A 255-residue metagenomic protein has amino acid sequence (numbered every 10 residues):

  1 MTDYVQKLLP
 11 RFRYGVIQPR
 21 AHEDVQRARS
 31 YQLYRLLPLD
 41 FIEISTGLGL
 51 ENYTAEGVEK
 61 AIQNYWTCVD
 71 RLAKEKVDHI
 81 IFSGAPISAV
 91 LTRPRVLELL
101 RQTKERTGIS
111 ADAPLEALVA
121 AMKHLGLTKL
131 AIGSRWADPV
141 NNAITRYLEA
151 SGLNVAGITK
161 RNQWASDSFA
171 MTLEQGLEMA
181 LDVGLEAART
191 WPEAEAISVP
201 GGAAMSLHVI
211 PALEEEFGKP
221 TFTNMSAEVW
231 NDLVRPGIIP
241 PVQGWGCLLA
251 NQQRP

Functional and structural regions predicted by a protein language model:
M1-T67, W136-Q175: N-terminal glycine-rich anion-binding loop in soluble enzyme alpha/beta folds
I17, D78-S83, A131-S134, E193-G201: Periplasmic-binding protein-like
V69-E116: Glycine/small-residue-rich loop that forms an oxyanion/phosphate-binding "nest" at active or ligand-binding sites
I81-F82, A111-L115, G157-I158, S198-V199 (+1 more regions): General beta-strand structural signal in soluble alpha/beta enzymes
L99-M122, L213-E228, D232: Short, acidic/small-residue loops that bind anionic groups at enzyme active sites
Q102-S166, A250-R254: Conserved beta-alpha
E178-L213, F217, T223, E228-V229: Hydrophobic alpha-helical
T223-P255: C-terminal functional extensions of proteins
